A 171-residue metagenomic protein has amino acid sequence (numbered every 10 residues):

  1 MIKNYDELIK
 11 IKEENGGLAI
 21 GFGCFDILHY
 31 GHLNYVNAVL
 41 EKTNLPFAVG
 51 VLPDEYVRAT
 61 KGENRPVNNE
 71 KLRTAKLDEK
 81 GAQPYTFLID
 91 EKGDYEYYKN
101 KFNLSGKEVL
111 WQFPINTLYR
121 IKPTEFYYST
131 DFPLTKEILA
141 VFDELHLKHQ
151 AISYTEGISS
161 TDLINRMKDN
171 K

Functional and structural regions predicted by a protein language model:
M1-K171: Nucleotidyltransferase catalytic core that binds NTPs
